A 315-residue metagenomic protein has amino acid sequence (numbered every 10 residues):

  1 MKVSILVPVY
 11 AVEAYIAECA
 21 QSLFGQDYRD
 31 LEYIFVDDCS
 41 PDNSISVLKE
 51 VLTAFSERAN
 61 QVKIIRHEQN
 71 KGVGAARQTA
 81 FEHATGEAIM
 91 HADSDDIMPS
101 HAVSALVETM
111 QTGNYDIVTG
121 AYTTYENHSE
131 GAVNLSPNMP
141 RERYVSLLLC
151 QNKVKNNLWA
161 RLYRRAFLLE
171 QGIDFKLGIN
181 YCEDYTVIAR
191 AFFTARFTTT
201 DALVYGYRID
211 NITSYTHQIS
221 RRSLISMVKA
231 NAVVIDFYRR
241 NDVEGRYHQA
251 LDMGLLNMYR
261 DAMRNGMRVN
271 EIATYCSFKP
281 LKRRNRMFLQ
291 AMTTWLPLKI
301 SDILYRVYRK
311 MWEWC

Functional and structural regions predicted by a protein language model:
M1-M227: Nucleotide-sugar donor-binding/catalytic module of glycosyltransferases that assemble extracellular/cell-envelope
S4, T109, G113, D261 (+2 more regions): Absolute N-terminal positional cue centered near the fourth residue
T53-A54, Q61, E108, D236-R240 (+2 more regions): Polar/charged alpha-helical tracts
L203-N211, H217-G245, M258-L281: Catalytic core of nucleotide-sugar-dependent glycosyltransferases
R246-A250: Residues within HEAT/ARM-like alpha-solenoid scaffolds
N265-C315: Membrane-interface aromatic/basic loop that binds lipid-linked glycans or pyrophosphate carriers, typified by
